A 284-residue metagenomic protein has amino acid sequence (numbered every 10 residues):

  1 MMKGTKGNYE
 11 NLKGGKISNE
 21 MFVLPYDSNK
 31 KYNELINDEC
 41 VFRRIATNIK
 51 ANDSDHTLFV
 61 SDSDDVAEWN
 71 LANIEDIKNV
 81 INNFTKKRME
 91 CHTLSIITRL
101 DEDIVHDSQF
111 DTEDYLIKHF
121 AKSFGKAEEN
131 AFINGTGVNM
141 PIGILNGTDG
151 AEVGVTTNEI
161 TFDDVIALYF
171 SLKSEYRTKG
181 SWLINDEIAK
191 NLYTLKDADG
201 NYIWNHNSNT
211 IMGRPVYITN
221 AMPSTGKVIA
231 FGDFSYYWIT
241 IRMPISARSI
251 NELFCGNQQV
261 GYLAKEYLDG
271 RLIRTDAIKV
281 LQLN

Functional and structural regions predicted by a protein language model:
K3-I96, T161, A277: Assembly/oligomerization interface modules of large self-assembling protein complexes
S18-E20, L24-N29, D101, I184-I188 (+2 more regions): Helix N-cap / beta->alpha transition motif
L24, L35, V60, V66-L71 (+5 more regions): Short helix/loop capping segments that flank catalytic or ligand/cofactor-binding pockets
T57, L94-L100, I218, A264: Short amphipathic
S61-S63, L100-E102, D186, A264-E266: Residues immediately flanking
N73, N79-V80, E129, K227-A230: Active-site and NAD+-binding cores of ADP-ribose-processing enzymes
K78-F170, K279-N284: Alpha-helical scaffold segments that mediate packing/assembly in large oligomeric complexes
T136-D269, A277-N284: Extended oligomerization regions of viral-like shell subunits
